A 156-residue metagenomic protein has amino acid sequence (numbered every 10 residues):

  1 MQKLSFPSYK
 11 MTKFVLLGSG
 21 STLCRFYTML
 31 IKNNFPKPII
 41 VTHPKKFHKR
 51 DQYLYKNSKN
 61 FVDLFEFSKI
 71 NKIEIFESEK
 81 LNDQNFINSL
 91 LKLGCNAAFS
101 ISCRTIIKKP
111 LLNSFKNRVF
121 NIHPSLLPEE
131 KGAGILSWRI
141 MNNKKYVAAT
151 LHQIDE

Functional and structural regions predicted by a protein language model:
Q2-Y55: N-terminal Rossmann-like dinucleotide-binding module
T12-K13, T22, M29, N33 (+1 more regions): Donor/substrate-binding cores of folate-linked one-carbon enzymes
T42-F47, L81, P124-P128: Short, acidic/turn-prone active-site loops that include or flank metal/cofactor- and phosphate-binding residues
H43, F47-H48, Y53-S78: Conserved nucleotide-sugar phosphate-binding/catalytic loop shared by glycosyltransferases and other
F67-N71, L90, K144: A generic structural signal for well-ordered alpha-helical segments
E74-D83, A98, C103-R104: Long, hydrophobic/aromatic-enriched structural stretches that serve as scaffold segments
D83-G94: Short amphipathic alpha-helix with an adjacent loop that forms part of the alpha/beta core around
